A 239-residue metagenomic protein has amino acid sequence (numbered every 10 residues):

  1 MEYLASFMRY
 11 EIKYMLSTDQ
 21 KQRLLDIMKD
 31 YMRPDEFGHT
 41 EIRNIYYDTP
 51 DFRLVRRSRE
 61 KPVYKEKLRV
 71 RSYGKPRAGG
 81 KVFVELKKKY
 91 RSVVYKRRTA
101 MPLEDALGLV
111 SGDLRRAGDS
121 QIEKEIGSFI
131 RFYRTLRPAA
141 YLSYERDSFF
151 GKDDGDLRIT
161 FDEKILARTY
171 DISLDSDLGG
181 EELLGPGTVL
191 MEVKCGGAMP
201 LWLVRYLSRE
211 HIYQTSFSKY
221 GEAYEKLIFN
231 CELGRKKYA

Functional and structural regions predicted by a protein language model:
M1-A239: Phosphate-end processing signature that detects enzymes handling 5′-triphosphorylated RNA and polyphosphate
